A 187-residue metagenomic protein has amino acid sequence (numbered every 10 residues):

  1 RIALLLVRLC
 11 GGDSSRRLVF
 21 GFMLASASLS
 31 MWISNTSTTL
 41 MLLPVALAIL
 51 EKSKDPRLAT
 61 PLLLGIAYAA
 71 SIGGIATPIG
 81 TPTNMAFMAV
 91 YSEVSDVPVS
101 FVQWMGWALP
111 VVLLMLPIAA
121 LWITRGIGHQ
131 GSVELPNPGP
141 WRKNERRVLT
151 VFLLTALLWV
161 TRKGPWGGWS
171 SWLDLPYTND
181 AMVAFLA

Functional and structural regions predicted by a protein language model:
R1, S95, Q103-A187: Hydrophobic transmembrane alpha-helices of multi-pass small-molecule transporters
V7-I75, T81-S95: Hydrophobic transmembrane alpha-helices that form the pore/transport pathway of multi-pass ion and small-solute
P78-I79, H129: A broadly tuned preference for mixed-charge, low-complexity surface segments
